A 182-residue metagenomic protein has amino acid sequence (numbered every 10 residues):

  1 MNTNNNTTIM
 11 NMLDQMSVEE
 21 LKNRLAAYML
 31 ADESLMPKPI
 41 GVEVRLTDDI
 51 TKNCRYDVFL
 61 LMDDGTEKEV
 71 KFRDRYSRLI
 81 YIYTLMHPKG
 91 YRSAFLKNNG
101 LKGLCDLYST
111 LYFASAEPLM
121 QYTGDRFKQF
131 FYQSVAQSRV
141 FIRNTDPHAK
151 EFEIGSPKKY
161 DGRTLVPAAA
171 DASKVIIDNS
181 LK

Functional and structural regions predicted by a protein language model:
N2-K182: Intrinsically disordered, low-complexity protein-interaction/activation regions
